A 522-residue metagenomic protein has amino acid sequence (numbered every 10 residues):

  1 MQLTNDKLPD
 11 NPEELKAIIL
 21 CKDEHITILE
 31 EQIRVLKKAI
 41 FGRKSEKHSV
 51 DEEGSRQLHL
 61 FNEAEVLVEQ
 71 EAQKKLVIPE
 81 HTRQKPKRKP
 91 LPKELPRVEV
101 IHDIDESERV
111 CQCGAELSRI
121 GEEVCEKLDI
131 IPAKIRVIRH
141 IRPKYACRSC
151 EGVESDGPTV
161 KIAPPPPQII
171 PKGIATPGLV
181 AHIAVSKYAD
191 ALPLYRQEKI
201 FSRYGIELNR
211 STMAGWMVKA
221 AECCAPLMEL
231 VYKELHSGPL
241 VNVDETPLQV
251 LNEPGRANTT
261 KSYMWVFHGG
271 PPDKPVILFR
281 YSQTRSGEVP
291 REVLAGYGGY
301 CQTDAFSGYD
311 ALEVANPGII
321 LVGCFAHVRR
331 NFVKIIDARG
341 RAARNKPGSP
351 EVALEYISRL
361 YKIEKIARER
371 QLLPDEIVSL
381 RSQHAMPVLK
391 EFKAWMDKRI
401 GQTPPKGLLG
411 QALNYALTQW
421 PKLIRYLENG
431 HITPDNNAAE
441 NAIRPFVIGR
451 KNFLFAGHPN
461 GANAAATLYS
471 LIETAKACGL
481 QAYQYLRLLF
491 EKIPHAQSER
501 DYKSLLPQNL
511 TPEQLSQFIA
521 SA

Functional and structural regions predicted by a protein language model:
M1-I174, N242-V243, Q249, G269 (+3 more regions): Short, flexible loop/hinge motifs at secondary-structure junctions
Q2, E108, R142-A146, E151-A522: Catalytic center-proximal scaffold of phosphoryl-transfer enzymes
